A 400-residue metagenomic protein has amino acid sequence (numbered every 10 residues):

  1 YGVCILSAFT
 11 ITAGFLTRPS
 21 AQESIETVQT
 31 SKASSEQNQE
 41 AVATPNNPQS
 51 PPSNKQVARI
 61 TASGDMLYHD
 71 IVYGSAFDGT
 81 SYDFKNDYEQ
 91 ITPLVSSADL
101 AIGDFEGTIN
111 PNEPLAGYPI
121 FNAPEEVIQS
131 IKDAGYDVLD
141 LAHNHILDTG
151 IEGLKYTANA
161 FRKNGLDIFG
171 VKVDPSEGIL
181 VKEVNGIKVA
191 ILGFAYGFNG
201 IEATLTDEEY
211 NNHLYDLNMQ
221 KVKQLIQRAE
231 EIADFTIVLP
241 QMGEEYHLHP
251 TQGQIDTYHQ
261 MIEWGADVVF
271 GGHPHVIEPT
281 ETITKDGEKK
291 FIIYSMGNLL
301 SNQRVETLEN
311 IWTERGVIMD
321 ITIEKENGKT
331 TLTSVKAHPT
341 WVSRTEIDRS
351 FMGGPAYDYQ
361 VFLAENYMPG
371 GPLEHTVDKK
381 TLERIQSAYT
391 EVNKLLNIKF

Functional and structural regions predicted by a protein language model:
G2-G14: Hydrophobic membrane-insertion alpha-helices, especially the h-region of bacterial N-terminal signal peptides
T12-K32, E36-F400: Acidic, metal/ion-coordinating pockets
